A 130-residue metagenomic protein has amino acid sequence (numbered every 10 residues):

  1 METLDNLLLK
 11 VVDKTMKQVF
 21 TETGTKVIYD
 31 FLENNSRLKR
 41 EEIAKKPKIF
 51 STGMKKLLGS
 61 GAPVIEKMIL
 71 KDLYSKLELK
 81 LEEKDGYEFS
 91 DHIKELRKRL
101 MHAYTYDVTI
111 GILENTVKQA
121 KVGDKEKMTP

Functional and structural regions predicted by a protein language model:
M1-P130: Long, compositionally biased intrinsically disordered regulatory segments in eukaryotic proteins
